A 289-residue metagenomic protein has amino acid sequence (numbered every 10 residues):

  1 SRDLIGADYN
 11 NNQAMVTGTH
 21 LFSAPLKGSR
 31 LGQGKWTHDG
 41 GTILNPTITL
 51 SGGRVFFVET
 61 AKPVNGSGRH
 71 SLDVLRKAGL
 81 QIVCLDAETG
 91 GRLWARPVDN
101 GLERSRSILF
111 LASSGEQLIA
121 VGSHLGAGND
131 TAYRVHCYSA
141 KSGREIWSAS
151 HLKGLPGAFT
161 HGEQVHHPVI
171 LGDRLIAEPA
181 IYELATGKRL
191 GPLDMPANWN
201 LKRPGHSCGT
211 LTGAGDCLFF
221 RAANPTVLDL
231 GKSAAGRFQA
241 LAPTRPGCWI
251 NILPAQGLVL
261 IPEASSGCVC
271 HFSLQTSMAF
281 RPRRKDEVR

Functional and structural regions predicted by a protein language model:
S1-H20, G40-I82, R96, N100-H136 (+5 more regions): Repeat-blade elements of multi-bladed beta-propeller folds
Y9-G28, L72-G90, A132-R144, Q275-V288: Beta-propeller blade signature
A24, L85, Y138, Y182-G187 (+3 more regions): Hydrophobic/aromatic beta-strand positions that recur at structurally equivalent sites within the blades
K27-R30, S51, E88, K141 (+3 more regions): Short, ordered coil/turn segments that flank beta-strands lining enzyme active or ligand-binding pockets
Q33-H38, G91-N100, R144-A149, G154-A158 (+2 more regions): A short beta-strand motif characteristic of beta-propeller blades
P192, V227-D229, E263: Extended hydrophobic-aromatic, low-complexity segments
T226, K232-P246: Extracellular/luminal recognition modules and glycoprotein regions
C248-V288: Blade-level signature of beta-propeller repeat domains, shared across WD40, Kelch, NHL, RCC1 and BNR/Asp-box propellers
